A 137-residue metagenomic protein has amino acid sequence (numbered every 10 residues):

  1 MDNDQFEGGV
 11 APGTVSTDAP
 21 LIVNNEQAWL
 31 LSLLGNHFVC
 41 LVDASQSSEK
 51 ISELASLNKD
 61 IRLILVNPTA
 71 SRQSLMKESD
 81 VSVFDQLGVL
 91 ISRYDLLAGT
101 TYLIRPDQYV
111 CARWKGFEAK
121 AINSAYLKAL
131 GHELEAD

Functional and structural regions predicted by a protein language model:
M1-D137: Helical substrate-recognition/capping region of FAD-dependent monooxygenase/halogenase enzymes
